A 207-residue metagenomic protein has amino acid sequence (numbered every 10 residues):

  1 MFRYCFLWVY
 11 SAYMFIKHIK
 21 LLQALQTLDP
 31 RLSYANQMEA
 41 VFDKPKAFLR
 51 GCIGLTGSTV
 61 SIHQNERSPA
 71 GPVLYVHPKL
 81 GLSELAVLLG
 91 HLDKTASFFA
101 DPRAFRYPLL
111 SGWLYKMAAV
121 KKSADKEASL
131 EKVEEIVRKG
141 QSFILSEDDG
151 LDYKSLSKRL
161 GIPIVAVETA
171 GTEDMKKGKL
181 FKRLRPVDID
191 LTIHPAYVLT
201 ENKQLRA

Functional and structural regions predicted by a protein language model:
M1-T59: N-terminal membrane-anchoring alpha-helices
H18-D29, Q37-V41, L55-T56, R67-A124: Catalytic core of membrane glycerolipid acyltransferases/transacylases, capturing the structured, soluble-facing
G54-H63, A124-E127, E173-M175: Short gly/ser/thr-rich secondary-structure transition/capping motifs
P72, K139-I144: Loop/turn-to-beta-strand initiation segments
K79-G81, D148-L151: Short glycine-rich anion-binding loops that position phosphate/pyrophosphate groups of nucleotides and phosphorylated
V87-G90, W113, E135, S155-R159: Hydrophobic/aromatic ligand-binding patch that stacks against planar heteroaromatic rings of cofactors or nucleotides
P108-G112, Q141-S142, D149-L205: A cross-family acyltransferase "interaction/gating" segment
A118-I136: A membrane-cytosol interface segment of integral membrane proteins
